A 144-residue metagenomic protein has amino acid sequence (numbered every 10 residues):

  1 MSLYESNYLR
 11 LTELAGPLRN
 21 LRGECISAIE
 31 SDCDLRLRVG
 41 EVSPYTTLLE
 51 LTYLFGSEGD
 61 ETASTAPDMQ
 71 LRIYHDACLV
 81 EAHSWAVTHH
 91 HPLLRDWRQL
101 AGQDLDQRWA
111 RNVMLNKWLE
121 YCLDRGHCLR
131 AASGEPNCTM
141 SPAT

Functional and structural regions predicted by a protein language model:
M1-L35: N-terminal "first-domain core" detector
Y8-L11, L37-V39, L49-L51, A82 (+1 more regions): Generic structural hydrophobic/aromatic packing signal, biased to beta-strands
A15, G23, G40, A82-H83 (+1 more regions): Functionally constrained cores in energy, signaling, and assembly domains
E30-I73: Amphipathic, interaction-prone secondary-structure segments
L35, C138-M140: Short linear motifs in intrinsically disordered/low-complexity regions
F55, E61-G134, C138: An exposed acidic His-Trp-rich patch
A143-T144: Sequence termini and other peripheral, non-core segments
